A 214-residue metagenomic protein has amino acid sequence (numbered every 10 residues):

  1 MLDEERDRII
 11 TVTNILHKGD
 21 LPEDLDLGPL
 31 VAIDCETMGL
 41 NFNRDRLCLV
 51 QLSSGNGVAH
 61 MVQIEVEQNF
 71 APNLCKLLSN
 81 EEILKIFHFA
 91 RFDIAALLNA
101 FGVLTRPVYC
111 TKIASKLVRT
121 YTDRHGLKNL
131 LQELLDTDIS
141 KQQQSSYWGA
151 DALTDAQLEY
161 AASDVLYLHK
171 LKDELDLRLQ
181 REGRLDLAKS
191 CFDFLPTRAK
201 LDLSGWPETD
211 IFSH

Functional and structural regions predicted by a protein language model:
M1-C48, L52-H214: DEDD superfamily 3′-5′ metal-dependent exonuclease/proofreading module
